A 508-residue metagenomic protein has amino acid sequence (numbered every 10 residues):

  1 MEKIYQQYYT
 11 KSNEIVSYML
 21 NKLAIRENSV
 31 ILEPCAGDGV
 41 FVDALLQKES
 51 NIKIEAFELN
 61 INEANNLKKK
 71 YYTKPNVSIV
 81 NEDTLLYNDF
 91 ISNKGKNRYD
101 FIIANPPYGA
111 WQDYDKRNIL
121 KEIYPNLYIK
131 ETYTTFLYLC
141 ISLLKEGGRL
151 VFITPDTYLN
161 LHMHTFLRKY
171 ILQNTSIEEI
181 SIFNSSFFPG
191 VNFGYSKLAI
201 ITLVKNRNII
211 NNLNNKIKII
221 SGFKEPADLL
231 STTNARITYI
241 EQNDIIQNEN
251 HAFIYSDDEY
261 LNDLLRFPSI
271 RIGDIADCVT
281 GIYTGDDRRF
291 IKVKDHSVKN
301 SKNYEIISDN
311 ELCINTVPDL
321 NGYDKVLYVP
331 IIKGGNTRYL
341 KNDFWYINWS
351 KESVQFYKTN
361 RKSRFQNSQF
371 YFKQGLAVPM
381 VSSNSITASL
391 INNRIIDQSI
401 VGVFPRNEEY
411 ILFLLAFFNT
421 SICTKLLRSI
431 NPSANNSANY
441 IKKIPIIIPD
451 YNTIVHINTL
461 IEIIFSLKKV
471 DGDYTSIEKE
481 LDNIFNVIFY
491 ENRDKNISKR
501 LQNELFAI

Functional and structural regions predicted by a protein language model:
K3-Y18, K22, C35-N66, N76 (+5 more regions): Signature of N6-adenine DNA methyltransferases within the class I
M19-I25, G109, C140-L144, R207 (+3 more regions): Proline-centric
N28: Phosphate-coordination loops involved in phosphoryl transfer and adenosine-cofactor binding
K48, L67-Y71, F417: Alpha-helical interaction/dimerization surfaces of two-component signaling modules
T232, R236, T420-C423, S498-K499: Periplasmic c-type cytochrome electron-transfer domains
E259-D287, Y304-D309, L327, D450-I508: Non-catalytic DNA-recognition/assembly elements of restriction-modification systems
D263-L264, S269-H456: Polybasic, glycine- and aromatic-enriched phosphate-binding surface used to engage nucleic acids
